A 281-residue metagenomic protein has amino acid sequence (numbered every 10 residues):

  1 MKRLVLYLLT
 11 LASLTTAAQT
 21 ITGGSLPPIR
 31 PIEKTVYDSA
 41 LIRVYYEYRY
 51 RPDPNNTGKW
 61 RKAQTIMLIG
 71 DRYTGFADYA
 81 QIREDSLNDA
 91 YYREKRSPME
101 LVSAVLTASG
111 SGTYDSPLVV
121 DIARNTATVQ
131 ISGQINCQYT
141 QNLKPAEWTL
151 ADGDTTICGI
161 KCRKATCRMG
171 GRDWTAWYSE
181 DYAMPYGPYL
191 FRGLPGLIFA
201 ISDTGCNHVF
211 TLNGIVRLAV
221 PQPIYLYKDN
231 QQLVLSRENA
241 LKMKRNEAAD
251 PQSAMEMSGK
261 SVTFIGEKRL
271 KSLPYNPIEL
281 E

Functional and structural regions predicted by a protein language model:
M1-R30: Bacterial Sec-dependent N-terminal signal peptides
T20-E281: Extended soluble regions of mature proteins
